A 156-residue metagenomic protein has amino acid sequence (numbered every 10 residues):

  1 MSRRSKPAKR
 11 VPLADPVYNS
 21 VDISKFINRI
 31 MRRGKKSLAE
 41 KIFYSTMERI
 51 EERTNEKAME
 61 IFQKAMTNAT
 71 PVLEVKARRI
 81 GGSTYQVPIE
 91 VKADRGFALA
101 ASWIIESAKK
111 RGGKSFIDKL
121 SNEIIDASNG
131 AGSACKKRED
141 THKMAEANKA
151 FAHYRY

Functional and structural regions predicted by a protein language model:
M1-R33, S37, Y44-Y156: Strongly charged
